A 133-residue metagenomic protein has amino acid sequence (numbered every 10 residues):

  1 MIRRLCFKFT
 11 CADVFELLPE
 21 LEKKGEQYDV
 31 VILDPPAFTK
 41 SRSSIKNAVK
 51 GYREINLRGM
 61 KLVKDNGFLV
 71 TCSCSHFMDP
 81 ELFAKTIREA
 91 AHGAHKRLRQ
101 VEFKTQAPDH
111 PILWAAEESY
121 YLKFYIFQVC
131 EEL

Functional and structural regions predicted by a protein language model:
M1-I32: S-adenosyl-L-methionine
T10-A12, V31-P36, S41, C72 (+1 more regions): Generic beta-strand/beta-sheet core signal
P19, K40-I45, V70-C72, P111-I112: Short beta-alpha connecting loops at secondary-structure transitions that line or flank enzyme active sites
E22, R53-M60, R88: A structural alpha-helix within SAM-dependent methyltransferase catalytic domains
E22-K23, S43-K46, F83-A84: Short amphipathic alpha-helical segments
Y28-R58: Mobile active-site "lid"/loop adjacent to the S-adenosyl-L-methionine
E54, F68-L133: C-terminal catalytic and target-recognition region of SAM-dependent MTase-like enzymes, primarily methyltransferases
V63-D65: Helix-to-beta-strand junctions that scaffold the AdoMet/dcAdoMet cofactor pocket in Class I SAM-dependent enzymes
